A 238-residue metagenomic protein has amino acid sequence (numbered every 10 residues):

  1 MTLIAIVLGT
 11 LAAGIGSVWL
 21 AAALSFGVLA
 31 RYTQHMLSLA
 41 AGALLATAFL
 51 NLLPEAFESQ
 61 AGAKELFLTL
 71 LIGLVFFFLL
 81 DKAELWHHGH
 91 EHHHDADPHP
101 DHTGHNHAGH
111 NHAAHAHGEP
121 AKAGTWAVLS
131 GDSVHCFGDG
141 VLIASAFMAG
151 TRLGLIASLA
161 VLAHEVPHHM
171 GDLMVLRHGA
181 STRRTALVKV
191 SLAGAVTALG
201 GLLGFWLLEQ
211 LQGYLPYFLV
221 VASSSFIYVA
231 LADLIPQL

Functional and structural regions predicted by a protein language model:
M1-L238: Intrinsically disordered, metal-sensing/regulatory segments
